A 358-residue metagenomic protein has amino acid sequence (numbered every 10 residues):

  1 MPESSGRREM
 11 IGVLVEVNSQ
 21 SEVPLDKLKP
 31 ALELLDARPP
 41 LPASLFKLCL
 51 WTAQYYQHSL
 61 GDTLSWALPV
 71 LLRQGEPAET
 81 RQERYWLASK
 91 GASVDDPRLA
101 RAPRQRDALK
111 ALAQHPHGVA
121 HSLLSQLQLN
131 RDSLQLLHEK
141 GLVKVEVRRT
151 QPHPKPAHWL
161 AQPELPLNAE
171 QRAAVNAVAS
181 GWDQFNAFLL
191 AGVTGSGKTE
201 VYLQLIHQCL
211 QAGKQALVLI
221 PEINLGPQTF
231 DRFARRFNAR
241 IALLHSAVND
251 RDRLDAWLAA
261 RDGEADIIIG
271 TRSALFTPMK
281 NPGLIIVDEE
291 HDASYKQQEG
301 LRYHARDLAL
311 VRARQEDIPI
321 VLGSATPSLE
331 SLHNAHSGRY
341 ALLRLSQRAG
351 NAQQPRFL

Functional and structural regions predicted by a protein language model:
M1-S324, S331, H336-Q353: Accessory, non-ATPase domains that flank or precede helicase/AAA+ motor cores in DNA-metabolism machines
Q354-L358: Inter-lobe coupling/hinge region of RecA-like P-loop helicase motors
